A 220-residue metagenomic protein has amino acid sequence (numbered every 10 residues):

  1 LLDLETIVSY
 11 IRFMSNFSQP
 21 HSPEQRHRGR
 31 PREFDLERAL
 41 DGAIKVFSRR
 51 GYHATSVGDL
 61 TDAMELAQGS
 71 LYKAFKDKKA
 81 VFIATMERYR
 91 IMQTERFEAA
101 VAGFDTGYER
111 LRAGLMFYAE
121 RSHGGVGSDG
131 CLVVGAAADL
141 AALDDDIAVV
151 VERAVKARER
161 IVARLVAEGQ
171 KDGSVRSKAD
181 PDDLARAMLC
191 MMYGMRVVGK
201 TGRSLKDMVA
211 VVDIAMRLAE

Functional and structural regions predicted by a protein language model:
L1-F34: N-terminal intrinsically disordered/low-complexity leader segments
F17, D129, V134, K178-V198 (+1 more regions): Hydrophobic alpha-helical segments that form the core of small-molecule binding pockets and/or dimer interfaces
R38, G42-A80, A84: Helix-turn-helix
A84, E98-D129, P181-M188: Hydrophobic alpha-helical connector segments
I91-T94, E109-A113, D145-K171, D182-D183: Amphipathic alpha-helical packing segments from all-alpha helical-bundle domains
R110, G124-D146: Amphipathic alpha-helical segments used for helix-helix packing
R121-G124, R164, E168, M188-K206 (+1 more regions): Amphipathic C-terminal alpha-helical segment
